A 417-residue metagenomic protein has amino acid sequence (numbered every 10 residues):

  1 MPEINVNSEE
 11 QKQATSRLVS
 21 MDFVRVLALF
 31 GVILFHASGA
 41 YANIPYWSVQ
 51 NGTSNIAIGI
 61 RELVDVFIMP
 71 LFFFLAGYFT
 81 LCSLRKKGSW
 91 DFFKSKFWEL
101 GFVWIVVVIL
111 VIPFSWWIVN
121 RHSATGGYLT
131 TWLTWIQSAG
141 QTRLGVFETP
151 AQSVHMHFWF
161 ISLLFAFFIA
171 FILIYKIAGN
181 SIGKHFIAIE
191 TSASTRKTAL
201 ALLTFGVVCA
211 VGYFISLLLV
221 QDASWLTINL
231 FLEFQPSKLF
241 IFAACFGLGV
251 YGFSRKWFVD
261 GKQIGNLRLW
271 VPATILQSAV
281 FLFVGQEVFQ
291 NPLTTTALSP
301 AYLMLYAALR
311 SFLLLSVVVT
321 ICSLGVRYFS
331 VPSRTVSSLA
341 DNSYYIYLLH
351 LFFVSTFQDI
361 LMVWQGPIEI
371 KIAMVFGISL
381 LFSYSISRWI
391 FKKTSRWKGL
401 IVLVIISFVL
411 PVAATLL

Functional and structural regions predicted by a protein language model:
P2-L417: Alpha-helical transmembrane segments and their immediate juxtamembrane cytosolic regions
